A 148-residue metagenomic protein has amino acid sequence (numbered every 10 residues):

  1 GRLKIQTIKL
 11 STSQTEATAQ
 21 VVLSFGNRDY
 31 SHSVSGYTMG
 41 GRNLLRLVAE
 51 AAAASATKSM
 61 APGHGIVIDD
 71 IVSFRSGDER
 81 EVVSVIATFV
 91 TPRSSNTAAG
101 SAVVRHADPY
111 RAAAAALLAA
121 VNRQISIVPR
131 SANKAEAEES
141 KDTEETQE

Functional and structural regions predicted by a protein language model:
G1-Q14, I66-S76: Translation machinery proteins
K9-H32, E81-S94: Short beta-strand elements
Q14, R42-R46, G77-R80, D108-R111: Short, low-complexity cationic-aromatic patches
A19-V21, A49, S55-G63, Y110 (+4 more regions): Interaction-mediating elements
L23-F25, Y30-K58: Acidic (E/D-rich), amphipathic helical modules within compact regulatory domains
H32, V90-E148: Mixed-charge, glycine-accented linear interaction segment located at domain edges/termini
A54-P109: Short, solvent-exposed interaction modules
